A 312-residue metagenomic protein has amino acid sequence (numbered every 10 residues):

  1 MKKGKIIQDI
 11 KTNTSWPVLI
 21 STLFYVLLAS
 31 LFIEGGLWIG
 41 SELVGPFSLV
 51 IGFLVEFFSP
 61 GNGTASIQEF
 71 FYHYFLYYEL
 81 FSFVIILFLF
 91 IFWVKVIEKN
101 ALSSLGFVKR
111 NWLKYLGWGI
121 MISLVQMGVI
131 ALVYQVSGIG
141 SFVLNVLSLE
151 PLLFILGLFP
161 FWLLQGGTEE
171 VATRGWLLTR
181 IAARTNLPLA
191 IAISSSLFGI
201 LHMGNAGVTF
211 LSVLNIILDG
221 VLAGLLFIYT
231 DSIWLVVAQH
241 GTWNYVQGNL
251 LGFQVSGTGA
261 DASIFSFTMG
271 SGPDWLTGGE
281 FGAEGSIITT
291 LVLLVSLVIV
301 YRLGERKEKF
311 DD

Functional and structural regions predicted by a protein language model:
T12, T168-I193, L225-S232: Membrane-interface helix/loop boundary segments of multi-pass membrane proteins
L23-E42, F81, W118-Q126, I233-F253: Hydrophobic alpha-helical membrane-insertion segments
F32, G36-F75, I97-T168, L178-A183: Juxtamembrane helix-loop-helix connectors linking adjacent transmembrane helices in multi-pass membrane enzymes
G35, S212-W275: Functionally important transmembrane alpha-helices
Q68-I85, P160-T168, P273-L294: Hydrophobic alpha-helical transmembrane segments
G140-N145, L201-F210: Membrane-interface helix caps and helix-loop-helix hairpins in membrane proteins
W162, N186-M203, I216-I217: Small-polar-interrupted transmembrane alpha-helices in polytopic inner-membrane proteins
Y245-D312: C-terminal membrane module of polytopic membrane proteins
